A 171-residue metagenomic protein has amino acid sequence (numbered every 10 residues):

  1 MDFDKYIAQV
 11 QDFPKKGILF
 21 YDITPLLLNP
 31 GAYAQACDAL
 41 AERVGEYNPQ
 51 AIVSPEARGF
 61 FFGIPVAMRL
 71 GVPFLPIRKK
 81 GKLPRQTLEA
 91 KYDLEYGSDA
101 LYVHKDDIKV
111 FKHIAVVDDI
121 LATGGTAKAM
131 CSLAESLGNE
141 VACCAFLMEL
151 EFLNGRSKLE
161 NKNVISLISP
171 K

Functional and structural regions predicted by a protein language model:
M1-N48: Active-site-facing substrate-recognition patch
K5, K128-K171: PRPP-dependent phosphoribosyltransferase catalytic core
G17, I52, F74, C144: Residue-level signature of catalytic and energy-coupling elements of molecular machines, predominantly ATP/GTP-dependent
P49, V110-F111, N161: Phosphate-coordination loops involved in phosphoryl transfer and adenosine-cofactor binding
P49-E56: Short glycine-rich phosphate-binding loop at a beta-alpha junction
F61-L70: Short Gly/Thr/Asp-enriched flexible loops that form oxyanion-binding sites at enzyme active sites
V72-A115: Short, glycine/charge-rich flexible loops or terminal/linker lids adjacent to PRPP-binding catalytic cores
D119, G124: Conserved G/P- and acidic residue-centered "switch" motifs that form tight phosphate/ATP-binding loops in soluble
